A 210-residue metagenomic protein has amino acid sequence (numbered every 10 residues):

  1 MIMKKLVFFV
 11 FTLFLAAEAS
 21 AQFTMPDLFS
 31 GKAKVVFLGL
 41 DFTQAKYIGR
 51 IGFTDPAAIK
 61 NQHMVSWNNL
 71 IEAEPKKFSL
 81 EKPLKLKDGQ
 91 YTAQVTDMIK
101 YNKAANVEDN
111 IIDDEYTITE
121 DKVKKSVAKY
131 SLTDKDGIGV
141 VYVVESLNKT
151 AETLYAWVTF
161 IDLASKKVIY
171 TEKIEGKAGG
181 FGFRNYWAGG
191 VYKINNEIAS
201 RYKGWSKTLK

Functional and structural regions predicted by a protein language model:
M1-P26: Bacterial Sec-dependent N-terminal signal peptides
L6-F9, A104-I111, E175, G179 (+1 more regions): Generic alpha-helix detector with strongest preference for long hydrophobic helices that associate with membranes
F9, L38, V141: Residues in well-ordered beta-strands of folded domains
A17, A21, A58, F181-F183: Alpha-helix boundary/interfacial micro-motifs
A21-E108, K210: A structural "domain/chain start" motif
F23-R50, D113-K135, L147-T159, L163-K210: C-terminal/domain-edge helix-coil "capping" segments
G89-K135, V141: Surface-exposed, polar helix/loop patches in the mature regions of secreted/periplasmic/lumenal proteins that form
V144: Active-site nucleophile-His-acid catalytic modules used for acyl/amide transfer and hydrolysis across diverse enzymes
